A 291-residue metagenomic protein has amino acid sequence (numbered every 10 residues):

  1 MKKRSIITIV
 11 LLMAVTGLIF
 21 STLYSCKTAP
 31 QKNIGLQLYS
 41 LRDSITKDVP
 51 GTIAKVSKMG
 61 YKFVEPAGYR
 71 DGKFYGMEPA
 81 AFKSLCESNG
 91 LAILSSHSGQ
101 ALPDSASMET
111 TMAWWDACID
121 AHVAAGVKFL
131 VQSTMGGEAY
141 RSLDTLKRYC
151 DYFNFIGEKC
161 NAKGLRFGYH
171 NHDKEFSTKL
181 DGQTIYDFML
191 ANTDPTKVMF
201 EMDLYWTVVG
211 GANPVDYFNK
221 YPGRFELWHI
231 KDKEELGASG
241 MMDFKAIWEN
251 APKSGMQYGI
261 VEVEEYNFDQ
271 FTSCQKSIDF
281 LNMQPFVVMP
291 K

Functional and structural regions predicted by a protein language model:
M1-Q31: Bacterial Sec-dependent N-terminal signal peptides
K2, Y24-K128, D279, M283-K291: N-terminal pre-domain/capping segments
K3, K27-L38, I45-M59, G126 (+3 more regions): Histidine-acidic metal/acid-base catalytic patches
L41-K47, A67-E78, Q100-M112, G137-R141 (+5 more regions): Acidic-and-aromatic substrate-binding clefts and catalytic sites of carbohydrate-active enzymes
F63, D104-M199, F271: Active-site acidic/histidine proton-transfer and metal-coordination neighborhood in alpha/beta enzyme cores
P79-S88, Y152-C160, A246-N250: Catalytic-core regions built around general acid/base machinery
C86-L91, F155, A162, D194-P195 (+2 more regions): Short, well-ordered coil/turn elements that cap or connect secondary structure elements
